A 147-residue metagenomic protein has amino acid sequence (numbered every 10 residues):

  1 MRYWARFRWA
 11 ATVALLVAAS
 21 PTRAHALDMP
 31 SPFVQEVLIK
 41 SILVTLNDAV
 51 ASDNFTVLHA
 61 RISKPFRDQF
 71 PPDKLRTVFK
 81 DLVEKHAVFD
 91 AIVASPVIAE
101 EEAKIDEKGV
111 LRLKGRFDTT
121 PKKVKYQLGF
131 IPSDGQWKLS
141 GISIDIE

Functional and structural regions predicted by a protein language model:
M1-A11: Bacterial N-terminal signal peptides that target proteins for export
F7-W9, K40, L58, T120: Short hydrophobic/aromatic segments of transmembrane alpha-helices and their interfaces
A10-A19: Bacterial N-terminal signal peptides
P21-A26: Sec/Tat signal peptide C-region and signal peptidase I cleavage site
M29-P30, V34-S41, T56-K108: Short solvent-exposed beta->alpha transition segments
L46, V50-V57: Short helix-adjacent coil turns
A51, P71, K122-V124: Amphipathic alpha-helical protein-protein interaction surfaces
V97-E147: Exposed beta-sheet edge and beta->alpha loop/turn motif
